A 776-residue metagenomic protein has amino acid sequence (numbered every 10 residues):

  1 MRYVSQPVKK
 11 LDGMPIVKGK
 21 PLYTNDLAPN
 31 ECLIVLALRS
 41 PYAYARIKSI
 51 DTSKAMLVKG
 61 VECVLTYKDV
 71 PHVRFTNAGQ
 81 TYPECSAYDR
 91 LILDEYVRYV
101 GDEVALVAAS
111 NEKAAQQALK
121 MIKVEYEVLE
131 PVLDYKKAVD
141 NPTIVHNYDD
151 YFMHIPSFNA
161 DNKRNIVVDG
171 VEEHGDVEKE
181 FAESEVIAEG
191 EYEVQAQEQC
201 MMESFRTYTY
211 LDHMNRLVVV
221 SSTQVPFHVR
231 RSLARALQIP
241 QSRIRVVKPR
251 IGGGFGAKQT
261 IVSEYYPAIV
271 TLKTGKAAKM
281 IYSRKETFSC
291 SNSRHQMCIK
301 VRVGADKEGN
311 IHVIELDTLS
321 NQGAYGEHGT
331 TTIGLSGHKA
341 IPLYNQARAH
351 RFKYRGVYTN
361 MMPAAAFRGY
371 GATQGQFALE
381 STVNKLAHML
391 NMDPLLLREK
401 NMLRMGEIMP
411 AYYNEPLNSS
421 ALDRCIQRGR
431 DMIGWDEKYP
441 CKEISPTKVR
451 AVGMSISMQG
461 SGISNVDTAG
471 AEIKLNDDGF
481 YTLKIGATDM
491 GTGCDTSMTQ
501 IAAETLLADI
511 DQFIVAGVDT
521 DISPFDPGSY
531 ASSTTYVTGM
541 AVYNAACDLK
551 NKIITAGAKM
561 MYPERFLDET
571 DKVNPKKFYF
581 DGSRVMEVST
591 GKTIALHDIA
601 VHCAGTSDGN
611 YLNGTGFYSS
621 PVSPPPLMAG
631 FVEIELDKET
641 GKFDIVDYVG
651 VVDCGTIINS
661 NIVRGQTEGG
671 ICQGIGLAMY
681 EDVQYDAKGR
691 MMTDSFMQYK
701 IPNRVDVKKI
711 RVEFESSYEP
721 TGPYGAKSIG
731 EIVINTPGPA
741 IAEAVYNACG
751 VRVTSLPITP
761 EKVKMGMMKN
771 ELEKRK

Functional and structural regions predicted by a protein language model:
M1-D161, I187: Flexible, low-hydrophobicity surface segments
Q6, D12-K18, G79-Y82, A160-T207 (+5 more regions): Glycine-rich loop/linker segments at domain edges
Y67-K68, Q238-R243, L272-A278, K307 (+2 more regions): C-terminal catalytic domains of large/alpha subunits in multi-subunit enzymes
R74-G79, A118-M121, R230-S232, F255-I261 (+9 more regions): Short acidic, glycine/serine/threonine-rich loops at helix termini
E95-Y96, P240-S242, V247-K248, L272-S283 (+1 more regions): Conserved catalytic cysteine-centered active-site region of acyl-thioester-dependent Claisen-condensing enzymes
H146-L237, M402-F480, M692-D706, R711-E713: Helix-loop-helix junctions that connect adjacent transmembrane helices in secondary transporters/permeases, recognized
R231, G252-G275, K279-M280, C494-A502: Thiamine diphosphate
